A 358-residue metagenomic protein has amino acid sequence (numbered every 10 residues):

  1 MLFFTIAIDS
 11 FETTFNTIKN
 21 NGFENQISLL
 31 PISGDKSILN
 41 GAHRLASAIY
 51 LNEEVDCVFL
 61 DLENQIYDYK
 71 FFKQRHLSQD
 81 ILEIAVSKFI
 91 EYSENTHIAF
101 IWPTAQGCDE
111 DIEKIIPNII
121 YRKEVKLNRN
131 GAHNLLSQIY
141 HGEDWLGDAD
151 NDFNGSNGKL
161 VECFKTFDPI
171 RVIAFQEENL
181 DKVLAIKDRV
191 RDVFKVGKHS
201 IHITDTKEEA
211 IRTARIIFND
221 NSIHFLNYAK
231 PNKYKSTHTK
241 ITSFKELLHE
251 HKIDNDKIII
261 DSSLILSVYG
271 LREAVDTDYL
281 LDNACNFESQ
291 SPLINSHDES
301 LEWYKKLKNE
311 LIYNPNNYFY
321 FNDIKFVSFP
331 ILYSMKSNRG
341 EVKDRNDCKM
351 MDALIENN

Functional and structural regions predicted by a protein language model:
M1-L39: Short alpha-helix boundary/capping and kink motifs at helix termini
S33-L51: A sequence-level detector for short glycine-anchored, His/Arg-bearing signature motifs that mark catalytic or binding
I38-N40, I258-S262, V327: Short hydrophobic beta-strand that contains or immediately precedes a catalytic carboxylate
L62-N95: Amphipathic, charge-rich alpha-helical segments that serve as recognition/docking helices
V86-S236: Non-catalytic terminal and connector segments of soluble metabolic enzymes
S222-I258, R345, K349, A353-N358: Helical scaffold of the NTase/Pol beta-like nucleotidyltransferase catalytic core
T242-K245, E288-N357: Catalytic core of pol beta-like nucleotidyltransferases
K245-N283: Active-site nucleotide-donor binding segment shared across nucleotidyl transfer reactions
